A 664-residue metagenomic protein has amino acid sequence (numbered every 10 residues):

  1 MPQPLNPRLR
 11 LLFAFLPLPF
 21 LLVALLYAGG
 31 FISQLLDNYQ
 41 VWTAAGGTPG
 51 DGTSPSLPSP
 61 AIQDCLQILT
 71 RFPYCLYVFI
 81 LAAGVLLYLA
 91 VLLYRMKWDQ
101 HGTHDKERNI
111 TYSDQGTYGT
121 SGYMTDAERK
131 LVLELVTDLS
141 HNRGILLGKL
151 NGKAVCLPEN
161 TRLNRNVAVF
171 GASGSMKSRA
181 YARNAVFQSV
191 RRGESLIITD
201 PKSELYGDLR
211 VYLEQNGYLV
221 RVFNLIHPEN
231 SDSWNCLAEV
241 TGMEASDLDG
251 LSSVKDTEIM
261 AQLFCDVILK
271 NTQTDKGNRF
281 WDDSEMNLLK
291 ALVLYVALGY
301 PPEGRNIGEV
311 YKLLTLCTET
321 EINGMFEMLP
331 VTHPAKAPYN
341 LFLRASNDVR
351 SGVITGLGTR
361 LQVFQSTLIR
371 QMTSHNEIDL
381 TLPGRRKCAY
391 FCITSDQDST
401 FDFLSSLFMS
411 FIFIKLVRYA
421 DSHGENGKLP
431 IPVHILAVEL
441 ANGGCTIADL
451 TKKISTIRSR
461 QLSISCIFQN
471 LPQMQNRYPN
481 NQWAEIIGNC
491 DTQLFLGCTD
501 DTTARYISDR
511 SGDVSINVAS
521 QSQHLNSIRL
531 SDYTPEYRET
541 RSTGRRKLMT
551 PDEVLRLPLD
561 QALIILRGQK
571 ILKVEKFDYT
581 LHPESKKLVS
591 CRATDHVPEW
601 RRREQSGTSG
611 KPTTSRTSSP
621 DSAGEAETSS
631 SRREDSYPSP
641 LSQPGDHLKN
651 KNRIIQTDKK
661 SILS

Functional and structural regions predicted by a protein language model:
M1, I197, L219-F223, E229-W234 (+1 more regions): Hydrophobic, aliphatic-enriched repeat segments that assemble into extended interaction scaffolds in large eukaryotic
M1-S175, R179-F187, R192, E229 (+4 more regions): Basic- and hydrophobic-enriched, low-structure N-terminal and domain-boundary segments that flank ATP-binding catalytic
P2-L5, L9, G102-R108, Q215 (+5 more regions): Low-complexity, intrinsically disordered or weakly predicted helical/coil tracts enriched in serine/threonine
Y27-G29, D37, K149-N151, P158-L462 (+4 more regions): P-loop NTPase motor domains
L35-L36, V41-W42, I62-C65, L69 (+10 more regions): Extended hydrophobic/Leu-rich segments
I454-T456, R460-L563, S619, S631: Conserved ATP-driven motor cores of ASCE-family P-loop NTPases powering translocation/secretion/packaging/pilus
